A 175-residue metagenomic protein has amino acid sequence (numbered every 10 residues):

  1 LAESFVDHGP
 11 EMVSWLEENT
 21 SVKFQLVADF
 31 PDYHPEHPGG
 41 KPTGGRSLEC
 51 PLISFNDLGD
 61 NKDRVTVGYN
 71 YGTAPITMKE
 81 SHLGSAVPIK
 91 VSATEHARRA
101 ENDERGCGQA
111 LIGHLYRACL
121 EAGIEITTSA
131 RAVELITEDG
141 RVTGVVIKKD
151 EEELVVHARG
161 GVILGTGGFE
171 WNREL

Functional and structural regions predicted by a protein language model:
L1-E3: Active-site rim elements
F5-E151: Conserved redox-cofactor binding core of oxidoreductases
T127, D150-G161, G165: Core beta-strand elements of the Rossmann-like FAD/NAD(P) dinucleotide-binding domain in flavoenzyme oxidoreductases
G168, N172-L175: Glycine-rich beta-alpha-beta "Rossmann" dinucleotide-binding loop(s) and their flanking helix/strand
